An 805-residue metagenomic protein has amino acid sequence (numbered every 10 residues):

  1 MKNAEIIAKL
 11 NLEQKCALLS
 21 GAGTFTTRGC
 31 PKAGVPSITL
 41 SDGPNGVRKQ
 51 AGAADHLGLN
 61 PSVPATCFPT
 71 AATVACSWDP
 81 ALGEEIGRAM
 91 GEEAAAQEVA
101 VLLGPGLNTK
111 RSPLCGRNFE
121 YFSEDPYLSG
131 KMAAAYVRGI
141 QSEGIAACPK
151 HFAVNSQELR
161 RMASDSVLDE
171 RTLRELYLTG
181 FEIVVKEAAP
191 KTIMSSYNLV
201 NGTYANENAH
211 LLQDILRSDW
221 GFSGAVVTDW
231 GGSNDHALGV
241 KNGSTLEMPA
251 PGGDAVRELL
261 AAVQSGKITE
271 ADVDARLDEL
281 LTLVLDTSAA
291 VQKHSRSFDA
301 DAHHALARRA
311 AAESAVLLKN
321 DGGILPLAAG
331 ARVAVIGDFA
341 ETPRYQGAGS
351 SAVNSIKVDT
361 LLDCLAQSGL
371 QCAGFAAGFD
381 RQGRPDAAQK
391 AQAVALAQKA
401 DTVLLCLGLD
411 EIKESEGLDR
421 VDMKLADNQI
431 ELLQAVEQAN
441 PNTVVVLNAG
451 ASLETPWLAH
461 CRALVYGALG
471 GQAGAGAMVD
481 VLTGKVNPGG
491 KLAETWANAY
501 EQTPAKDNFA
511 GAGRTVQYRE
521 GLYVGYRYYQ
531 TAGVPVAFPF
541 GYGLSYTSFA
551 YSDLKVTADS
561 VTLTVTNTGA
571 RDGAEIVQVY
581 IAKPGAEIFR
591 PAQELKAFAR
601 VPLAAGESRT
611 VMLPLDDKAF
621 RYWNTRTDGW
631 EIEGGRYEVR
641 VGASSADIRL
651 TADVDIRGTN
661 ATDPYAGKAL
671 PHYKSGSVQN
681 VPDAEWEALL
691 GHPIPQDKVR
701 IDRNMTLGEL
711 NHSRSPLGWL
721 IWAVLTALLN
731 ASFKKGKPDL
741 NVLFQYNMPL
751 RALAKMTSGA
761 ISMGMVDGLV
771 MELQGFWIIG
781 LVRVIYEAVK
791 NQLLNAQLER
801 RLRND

Functional and structural regions predicted by a protein language model:
M1-Y622, R636-V641, S645, L720 (+6 more regions): Glycoside hydrolase catalytic-domain context in secreted enzymes
G46, Q367, G484, Q502 (+10 more regions): A generic signature of intrinsically disordered, low-complexity regions enriched in glycine/proline and charged/polar
D617-P664: Terminal connector regions
S645, A652-V724: Charged, amphipathic alpha-helical linkers/stalks
P693-D805: Long, compositionally biased, glycine/small-hydrophobic-enriched stretches that function as flexible linkers, tethers
